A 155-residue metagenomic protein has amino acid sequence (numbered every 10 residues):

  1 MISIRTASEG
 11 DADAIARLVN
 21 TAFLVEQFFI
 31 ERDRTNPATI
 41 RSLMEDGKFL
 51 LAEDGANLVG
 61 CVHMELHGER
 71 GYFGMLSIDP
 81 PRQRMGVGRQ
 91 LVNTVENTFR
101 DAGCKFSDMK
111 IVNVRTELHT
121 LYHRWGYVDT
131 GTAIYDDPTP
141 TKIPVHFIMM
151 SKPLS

Functional and structural regions predicted by a protein language model:
S3-I15: A short beta-loop-alpha structural element at the N-terminal edge of CoA-dependent acyl/N-acetyltransferase catalytic
A16-D46: Conserved GNAT-fold acetyl-CoA-binding loop/helix
L51, N57-E65, Y72-S77: Conserved beta-strand in the GNAT
L66, D79-P81, M85, N113-V114: Active-site acidic-Proline motif in GNAT/NAT acetyltransferases
I78, R84-N97, R124: Conserved acetyl-CoA-binding loop-helix of GNAT-fold acetyltransferases
F99-I111: Conserved GNAT acetyl-CoA-binding A-motif
D108-I111, H119, H123, V128-V145: Conserved catalytic-core motifs of GNAT/GCN5-like acyltransferases
T141-S155: Terminal substrate-recognition subdomain of acyl/acetyltransferases
